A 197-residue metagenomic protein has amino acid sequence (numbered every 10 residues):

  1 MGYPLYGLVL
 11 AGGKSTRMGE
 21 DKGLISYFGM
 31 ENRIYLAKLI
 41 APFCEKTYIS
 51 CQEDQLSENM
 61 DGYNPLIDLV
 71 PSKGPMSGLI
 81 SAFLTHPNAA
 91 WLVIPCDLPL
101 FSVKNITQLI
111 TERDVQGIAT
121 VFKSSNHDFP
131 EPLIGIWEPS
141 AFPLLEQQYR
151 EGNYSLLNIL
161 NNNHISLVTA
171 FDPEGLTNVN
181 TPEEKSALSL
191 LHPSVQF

Functional and structural regions predicted by a protein language model:
G2-L176, P182-Q196: Nucleotide and nucleotide-moiety/phosphate-recognizing core
